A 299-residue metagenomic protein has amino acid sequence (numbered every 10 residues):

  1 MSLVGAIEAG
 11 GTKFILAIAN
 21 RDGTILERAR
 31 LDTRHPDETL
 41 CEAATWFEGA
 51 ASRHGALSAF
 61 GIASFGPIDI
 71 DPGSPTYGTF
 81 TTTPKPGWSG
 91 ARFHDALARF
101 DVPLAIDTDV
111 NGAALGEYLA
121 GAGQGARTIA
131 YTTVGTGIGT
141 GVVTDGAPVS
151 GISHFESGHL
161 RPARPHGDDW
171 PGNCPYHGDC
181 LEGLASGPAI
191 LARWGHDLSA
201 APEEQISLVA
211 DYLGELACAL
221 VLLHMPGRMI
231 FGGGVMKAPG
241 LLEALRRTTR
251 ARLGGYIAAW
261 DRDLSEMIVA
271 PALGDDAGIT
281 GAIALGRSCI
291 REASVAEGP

Functional and structural regions predicted by a protein language model:
M1-A59, I68-T76, H94, A98-P103 (+2 more regions): ATP-binding/phosphotransfer module of carbohydrate and carboxylate kinases, centering on a glycine-rich
E8, D109, G135: Conserved G/P- and acidic residue-centered "switch" motifs that form tight phosphate/ATP-binding loops in soluble
K13, G112, T136-I138: Conserved A3 ("GATE") glycine/threonine-rich loop of ANL adenylate-forming enzymes
F65: Conserved NAD(P)H cofactor-binding loop of Rossmann-fold oxidoreductase domains
S74-S89: A charged helix-plus-loop insertion that forms the helical arch/lid used to bind and gate nucleic-acid substrates
L104-G112: General beta-strand structural signal in soluble alpha/beta enzymes
A126-E182: Glycine-rich phosphate-binding loop of actin/hexokinase-like ATP-binding domains
